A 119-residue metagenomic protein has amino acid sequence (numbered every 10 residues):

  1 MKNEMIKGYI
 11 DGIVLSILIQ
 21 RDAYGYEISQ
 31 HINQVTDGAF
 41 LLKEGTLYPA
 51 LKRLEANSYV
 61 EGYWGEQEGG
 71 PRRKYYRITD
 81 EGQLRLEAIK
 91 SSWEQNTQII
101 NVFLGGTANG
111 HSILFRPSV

Functional and structural regions predicted by a protein language model:
K2-T46: N-terminal helix-turn-helix DNA-binding core of bacterial DNA-binding proteins
S16, Q30, P49, E87 (+1 more regions): A cross-family signal for key residues in well-ordered alpha-helices that form functional helical elements
I32, Q67-E68: Short secondary-structure boundary/capping segments
L47, L51-L54: Basic amphipathic alpha-helical segments that dock to polyanions
S58: Glycine-centered, phosphate/nucleic-acid-interacting loop/turn motifs that mediate DNA/RNA or nucleotide
G62: Short beta-strand "wing" residues that participate in macromolecule-binding interfaces
E68, R72-K90: Basic, amphipathic "hinge/linker" alpha-helix immediately C-terminal to the N-terminal HTH DNA-binding motif
L84-V119: Amphipathic alpha-helical dimerization/coiled-coil segments that flank or bridge DNA-binding/regulatory modules
